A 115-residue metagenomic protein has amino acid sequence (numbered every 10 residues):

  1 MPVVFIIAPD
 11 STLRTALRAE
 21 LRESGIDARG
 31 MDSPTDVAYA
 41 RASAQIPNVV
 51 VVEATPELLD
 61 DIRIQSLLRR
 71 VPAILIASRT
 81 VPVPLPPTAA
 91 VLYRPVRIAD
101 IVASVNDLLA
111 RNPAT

Functional and structural regions predicted by a protein language model:
I7-A8: Conserved acidic carboxylate
S11-M31: Two-component/phosphorelay signaling modules centered on CheY-like receiver
D32-V49: Acidic, metal-coordinating helix/loop segments flanking the phosphotransfer/catalytic sites of two-component signaling
P56-V71: Short amphipathic alpha-helix used as the core "switch/output" element in two-component signaling
R70-V83: A short, hydrophobic beta-strand element within the central beta-sheet of small alpha/beta folds
V96-L109: C-terminal output helix
N112-T115: CheY-like receiver
